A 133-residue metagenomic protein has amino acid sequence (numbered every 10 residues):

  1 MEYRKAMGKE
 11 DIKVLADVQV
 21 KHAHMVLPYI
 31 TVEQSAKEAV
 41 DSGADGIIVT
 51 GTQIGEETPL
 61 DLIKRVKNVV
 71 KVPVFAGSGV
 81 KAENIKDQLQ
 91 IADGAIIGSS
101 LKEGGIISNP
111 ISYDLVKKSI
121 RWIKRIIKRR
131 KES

Functional and structural regions predicted by a protein language model:
M1-V72, A76, A82-G104, P110-K124 (+2 more regions): Alpha/beta enzyme core
